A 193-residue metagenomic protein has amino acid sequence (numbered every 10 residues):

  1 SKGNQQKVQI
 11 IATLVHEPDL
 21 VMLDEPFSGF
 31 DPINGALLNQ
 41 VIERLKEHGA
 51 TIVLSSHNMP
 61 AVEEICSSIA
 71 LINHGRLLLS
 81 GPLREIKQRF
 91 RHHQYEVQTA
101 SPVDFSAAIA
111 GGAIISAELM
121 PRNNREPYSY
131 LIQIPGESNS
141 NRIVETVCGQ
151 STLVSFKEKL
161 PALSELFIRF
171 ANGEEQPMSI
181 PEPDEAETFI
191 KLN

Functional and structural regions predicted by a protein language model:
S1-L54, M59-N73, L79: ABC transporter nucleotide-binding domains
Q9, D19, A50, Y95 (+2 more regions): Generic structural signal for secondary-structure transition and capping sites
H57-M59, L83, A100-P102: Histidine- and/or cysteine-centered catalytic micro-motif in compact active-site loops
R84-Q88: Short acidic-hydrophobic catalytic motif
F90-H92: Acidic, glycine-centered active-site loop in nucleotide-sugar glycosyltransferases
Q94-G173: Short, charged/small-residue-rich alpha-helical element at the C-terminal edge of ABC transporter nucleotide-binding
G173-N193: ABC-family P-loop ATPase nucleotide-binding domain
